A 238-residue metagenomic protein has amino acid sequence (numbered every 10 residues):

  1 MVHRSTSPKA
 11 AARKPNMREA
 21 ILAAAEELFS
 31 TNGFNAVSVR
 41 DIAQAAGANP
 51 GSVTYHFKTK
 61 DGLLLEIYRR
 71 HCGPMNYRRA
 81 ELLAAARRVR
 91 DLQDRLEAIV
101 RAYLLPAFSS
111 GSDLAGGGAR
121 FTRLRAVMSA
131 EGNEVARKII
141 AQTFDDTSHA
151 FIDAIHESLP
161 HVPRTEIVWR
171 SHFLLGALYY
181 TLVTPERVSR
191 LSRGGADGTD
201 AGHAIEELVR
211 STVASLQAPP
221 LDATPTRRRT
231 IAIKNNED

Functional and structural regions predicted by a protein language model:
V2-R4, P106-S109, Q142-D238: C-terminal peripheral helix-coil segments that are non-catalytic and often amphipathic
S7-A11: Short Lys/Arg-rich basic patches
K14, R18-E26: Short, leucine-enriched amphipathic alpha-helices that occur as contiguous helical runs
A20, L28-R70: Helix-turn-helix
K60, I67, H71, M75 (+7 more regions): Hydrophobic/aromatic residues within well-ordered alpha-helical segments
G62, H71-A86: Conserved phosphoryl-transfer catalytic core
A80-A119, S171: Hydrophobic alpha-helical connector segments
A98, S112-Q142, P185-R190: Amphipathic alpha-helical segments used for helix-helix packing
